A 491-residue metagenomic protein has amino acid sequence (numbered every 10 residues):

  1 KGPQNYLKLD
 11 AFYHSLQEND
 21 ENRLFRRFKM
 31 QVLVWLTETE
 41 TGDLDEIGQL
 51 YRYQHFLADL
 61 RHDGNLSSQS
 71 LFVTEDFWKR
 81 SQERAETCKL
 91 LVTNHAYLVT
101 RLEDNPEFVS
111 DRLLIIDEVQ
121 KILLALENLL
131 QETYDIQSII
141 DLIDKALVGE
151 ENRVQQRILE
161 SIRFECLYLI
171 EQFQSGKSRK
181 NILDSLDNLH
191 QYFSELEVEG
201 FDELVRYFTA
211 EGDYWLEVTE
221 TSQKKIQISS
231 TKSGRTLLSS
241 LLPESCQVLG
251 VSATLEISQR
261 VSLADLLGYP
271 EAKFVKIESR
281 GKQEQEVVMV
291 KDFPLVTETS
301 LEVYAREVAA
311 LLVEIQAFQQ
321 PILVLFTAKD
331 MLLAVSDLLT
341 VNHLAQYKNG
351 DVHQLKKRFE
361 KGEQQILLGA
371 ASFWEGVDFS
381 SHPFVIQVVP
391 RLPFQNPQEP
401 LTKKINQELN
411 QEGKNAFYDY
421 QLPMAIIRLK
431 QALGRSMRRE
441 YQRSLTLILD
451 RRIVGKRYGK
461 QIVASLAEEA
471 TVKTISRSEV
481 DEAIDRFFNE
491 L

Functional and structural regions predicted by a protein language model:
K1-K89, T402: A substrate-engagement module of RecA-like helicase motors
L66-C88, V99, D104-N105, L189-L295 (+3 more regions): A contiguous, basic/glycine-rich beta-loop/short-helix subdomain that forms a polymer-engagement track
L71-L90, N94-H190, A253-Y269, Q398: Signature of the SF2 helicase/ATPase Hel1-core->accessory helical subdomain module
S239, D292-T327: Conserved interdomain hinge at the start of the Helicase C-terminal
L249-V251, Q320-T327, M331-L332, L447-L449: Conserved RecA-like ASCE P-loop NTPase motor core of nucleic-acid helicases/translocases
D292-E302, Y347-V454: Conserved RecA-like P-loop NTPase helicase motor core
F326-K348: Conserved helicase motor "Helicase C" RecA-like lobe of SF1/SF2 P-loop NTPases
L447-L491: N-terminal targeting/trafficking signals and adjacent low-complexity tails
